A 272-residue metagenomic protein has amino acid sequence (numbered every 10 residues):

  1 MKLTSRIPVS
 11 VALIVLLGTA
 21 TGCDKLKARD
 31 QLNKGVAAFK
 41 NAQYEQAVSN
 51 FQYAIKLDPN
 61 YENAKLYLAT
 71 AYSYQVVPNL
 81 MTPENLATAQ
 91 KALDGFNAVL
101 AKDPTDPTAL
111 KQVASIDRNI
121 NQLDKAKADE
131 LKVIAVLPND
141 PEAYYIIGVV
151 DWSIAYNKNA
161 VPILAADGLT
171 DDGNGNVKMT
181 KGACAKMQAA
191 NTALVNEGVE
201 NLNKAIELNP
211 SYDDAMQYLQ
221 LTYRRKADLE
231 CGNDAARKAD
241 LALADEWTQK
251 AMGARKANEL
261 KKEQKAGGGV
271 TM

Functional and structural regions predicted by a protein language model:
T19-G22: C-terminal motif of bacterial Sec signal peptides marking the signal peptidase cleavage site
D24-L26: Bacterial signal peptide processing site
A28, E45, Y72-A98, V150-K204 (+1 more regions): Short coil/linker segments at helix-helix boundaries
R29-Y53, L57, P78-L80, C184: Alpha-helical segment of the N-proximal tetratricopeptide repeat
